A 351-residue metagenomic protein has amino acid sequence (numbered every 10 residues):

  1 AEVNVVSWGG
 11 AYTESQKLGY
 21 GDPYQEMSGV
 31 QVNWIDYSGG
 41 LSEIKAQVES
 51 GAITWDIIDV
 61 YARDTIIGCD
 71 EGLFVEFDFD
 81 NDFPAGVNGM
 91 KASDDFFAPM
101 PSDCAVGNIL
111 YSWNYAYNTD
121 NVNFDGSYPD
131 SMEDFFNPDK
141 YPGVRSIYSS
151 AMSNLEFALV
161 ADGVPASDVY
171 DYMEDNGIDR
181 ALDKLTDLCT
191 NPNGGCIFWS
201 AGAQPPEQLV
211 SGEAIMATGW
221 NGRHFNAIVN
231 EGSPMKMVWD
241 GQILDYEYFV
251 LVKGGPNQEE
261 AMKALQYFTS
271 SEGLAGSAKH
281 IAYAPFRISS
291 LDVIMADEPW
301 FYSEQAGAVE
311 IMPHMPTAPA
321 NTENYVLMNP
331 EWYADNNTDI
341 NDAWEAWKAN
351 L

Functional and structural regions predicted by a protein language model:
A1-G68: Early extracytoplasmic/lumenal segment of secretory-pathway proteins
G10-K17, T54, D59-Q208: Extracytoplasmic ligand-binding site segments that recognize negatively charged/polar headgroups
A52-D59, F198, I215-W220, K236: Paired acidic/hydrophobic, glycine-rich loop segments that form the ligand-binding mouth/hinge of periplasmic-binding
T65-I67, T218-S233: A ligand-binding cleft/hinge motif common to bilobed small-molecule-binding domains
V75-G86, A105, S233-I243, V252-G255: Short beta-strand->loop
I178-C189, V229-K253: Periplasmic-binding protein-like
E247, V252-T322: Mature extracytoplasmic/periplasmic domains
M315-L351: Conserved C-terminal helix/tail region of periplasmic/extracytoplasmic solute-binding proteins
